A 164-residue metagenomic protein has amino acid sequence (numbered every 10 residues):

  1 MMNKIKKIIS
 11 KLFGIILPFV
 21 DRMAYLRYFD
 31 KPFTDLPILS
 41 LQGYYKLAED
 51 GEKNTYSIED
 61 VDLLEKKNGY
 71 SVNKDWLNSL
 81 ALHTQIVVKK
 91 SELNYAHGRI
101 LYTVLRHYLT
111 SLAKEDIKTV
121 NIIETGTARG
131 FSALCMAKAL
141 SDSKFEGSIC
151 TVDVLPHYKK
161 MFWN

Functional and structural regions predicted by a protein language model:
M1-N73, N78: Membrane-proximal basic amphipathic "stem/tether" segments
W76, T84-E92, Y102-N164: S-adenosylmethionine/decaboxylated-SAM
